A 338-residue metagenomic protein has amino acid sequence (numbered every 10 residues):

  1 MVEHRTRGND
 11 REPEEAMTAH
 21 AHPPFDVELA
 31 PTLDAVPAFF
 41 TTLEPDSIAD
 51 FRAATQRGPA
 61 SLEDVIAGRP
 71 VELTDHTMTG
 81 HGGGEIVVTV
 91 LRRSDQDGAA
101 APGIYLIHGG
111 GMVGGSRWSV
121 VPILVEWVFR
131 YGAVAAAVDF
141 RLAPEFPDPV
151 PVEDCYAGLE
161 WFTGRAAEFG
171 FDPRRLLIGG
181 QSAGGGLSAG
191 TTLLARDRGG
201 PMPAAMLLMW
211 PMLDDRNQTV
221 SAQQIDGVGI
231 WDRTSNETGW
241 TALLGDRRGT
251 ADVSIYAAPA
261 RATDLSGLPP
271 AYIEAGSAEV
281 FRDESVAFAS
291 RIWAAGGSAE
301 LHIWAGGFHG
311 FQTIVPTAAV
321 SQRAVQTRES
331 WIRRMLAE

Functional and structural regions predicted by a protein language model:
M1-R93, L336-E338: A glycine/proline-hinged amphipathic helix-loop "lid/cap" segment that gates access to hydrophobic ligand pockets
A100-G110: Short beta-strand element of the alpha/beta-hydrolase
W118-A137: Short amphipathic alpha-helix adjacent to the substrate-entry channel of hydrolases
F146-A166, R328: Alpha/beta-hydrolase active-site loop
T163-I178, R198: Gly/Ser-rich "nucleophile elbow"/oxyanion-hole loop immediately N-terminal to the catalytic nucleophile in hydrolases
L193-A251: Hydrolase active-site cap/lid region
I273-A275: Short beta-strand/loop motif that positions the catalytic acidic residue of the alpha/beta-hydrolase fold
P316-E338: Catalytic active-site module of serine/aspartate enzymes centered on a nucleophile-bearing elbow/loop
